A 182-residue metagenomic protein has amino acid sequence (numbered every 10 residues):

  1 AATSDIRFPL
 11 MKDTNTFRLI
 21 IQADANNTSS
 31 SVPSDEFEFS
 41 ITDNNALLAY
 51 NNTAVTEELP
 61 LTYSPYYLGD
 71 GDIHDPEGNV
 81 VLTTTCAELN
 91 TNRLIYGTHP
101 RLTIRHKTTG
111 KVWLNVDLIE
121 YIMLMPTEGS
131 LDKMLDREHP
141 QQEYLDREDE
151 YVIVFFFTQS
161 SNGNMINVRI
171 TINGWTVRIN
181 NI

Functional and structural regions predicted by a protein language model:
A1-D13: Short, low-hydrophobicity acidic/polar segments
I6, F17, P100-L102: Hydrophobic residues positioned within well-ordered beta-strands of beta-sheet architectures
I6-R7, N26-S29: Short helix-to-loop capping/linker segments positioned immediately adjacent to catalytic or ligand/cofactor-binding
F8, F17, F37-F39, F155-F157: Phenylalanine-focused residue identity feature
L10-D24: A short, Gly/Thr-enriched small/hydrophobic beta-strand-prone motif that recurs across taxa
L19, H74, S161-N162: Polar low-complexity intrinsically disordered regions
S29-K133: Tryptophan-paired
N90-I182: Hydrophilic extracytoplasmic domains
